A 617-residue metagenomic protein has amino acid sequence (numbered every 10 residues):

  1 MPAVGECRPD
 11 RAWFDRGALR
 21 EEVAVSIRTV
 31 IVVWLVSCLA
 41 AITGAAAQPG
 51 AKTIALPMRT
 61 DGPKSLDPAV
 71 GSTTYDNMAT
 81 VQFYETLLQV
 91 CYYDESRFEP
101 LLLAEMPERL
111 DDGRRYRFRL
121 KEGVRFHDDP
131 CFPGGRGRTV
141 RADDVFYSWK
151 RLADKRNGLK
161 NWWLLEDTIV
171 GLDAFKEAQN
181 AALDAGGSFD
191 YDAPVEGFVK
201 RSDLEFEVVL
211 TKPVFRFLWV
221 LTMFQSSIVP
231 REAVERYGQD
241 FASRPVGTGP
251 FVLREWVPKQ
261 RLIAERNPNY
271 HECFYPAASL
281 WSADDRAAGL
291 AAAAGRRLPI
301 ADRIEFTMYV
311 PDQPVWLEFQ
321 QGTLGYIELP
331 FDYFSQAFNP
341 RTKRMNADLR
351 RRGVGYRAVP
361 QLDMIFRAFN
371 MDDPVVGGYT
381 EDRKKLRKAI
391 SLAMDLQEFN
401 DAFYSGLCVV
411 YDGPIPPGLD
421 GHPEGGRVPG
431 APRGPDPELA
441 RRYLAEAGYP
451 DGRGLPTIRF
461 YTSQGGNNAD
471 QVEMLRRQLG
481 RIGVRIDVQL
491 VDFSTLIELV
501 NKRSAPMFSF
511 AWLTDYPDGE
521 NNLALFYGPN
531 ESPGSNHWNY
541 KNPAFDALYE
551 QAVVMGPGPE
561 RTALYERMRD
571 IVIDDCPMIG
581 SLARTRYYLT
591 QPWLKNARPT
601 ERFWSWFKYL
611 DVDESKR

Functional and structural regions predicted by a protein language model:
A51-T60, R115-R119, V145-S148, F206-V208 (+5 more regions): Short, well-ordered beta-strand elements
P57-D112, V246: N-terminal lobe/hinge region of extracytoplasmic solute-binding protein
Y92-Y93, D173-E205, V209-E305, P311-P314 (+2 more regions): Gly/Pro-rich hinge or "lid" segments in bacterial periplasmic/extracellular proteins
E105-T168, E207, V315-E318, Y379-D382 (+1 more regions): Aromatic- and charge-enriched surface segment that lines or borders ligand/interaction sites
F251, V375-G377, V409-A447, Q464-D470: Structural transition elements
R254-E265, A292-A294, E305-D373, Q397 (+3 more regions): Extracellular/periplasmic solute-recognition and catalytic clefts
R351-G353, P360, K384-K388, L392 (+7 more regions): Extracytoplasmic/peripheral linker and loop segments enriched in polar/acidic and small residues with frequent Thr/Pro
Y588-R617: Long beta-strand-rich cores associated with HINT superfamily self-processing modules
